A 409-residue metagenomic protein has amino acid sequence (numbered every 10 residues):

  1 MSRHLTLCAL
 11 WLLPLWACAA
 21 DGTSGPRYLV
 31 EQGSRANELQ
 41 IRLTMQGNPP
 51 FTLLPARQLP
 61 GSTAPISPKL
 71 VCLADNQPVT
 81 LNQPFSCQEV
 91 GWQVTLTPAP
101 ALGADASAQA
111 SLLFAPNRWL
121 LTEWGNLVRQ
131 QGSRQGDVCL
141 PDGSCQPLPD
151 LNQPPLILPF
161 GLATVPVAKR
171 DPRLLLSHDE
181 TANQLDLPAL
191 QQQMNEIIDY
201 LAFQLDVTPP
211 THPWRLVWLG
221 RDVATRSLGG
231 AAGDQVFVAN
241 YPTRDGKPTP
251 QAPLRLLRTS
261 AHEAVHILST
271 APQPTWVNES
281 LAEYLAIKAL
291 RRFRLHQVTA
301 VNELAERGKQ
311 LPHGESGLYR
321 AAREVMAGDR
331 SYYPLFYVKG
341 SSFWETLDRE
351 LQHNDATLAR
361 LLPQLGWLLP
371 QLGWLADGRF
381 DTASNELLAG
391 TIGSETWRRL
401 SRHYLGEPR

Functional and structural regions predicted by a protein language model:
M1-C8: Bacterial N-terminal signal peptides that target proteins for export
P14-A19: N-terminal signal peptide c-region/cleavage motif recognized by signal peptidases
D21-D199, F203-P210: Non-catalytic architectural context of zinc metalloproteases
H178-Q191, T243-Q251, L268-Q273, D329-Y333: Second-shell loop/turn segments in exported
Q191, N195-I198, A261-H262, E279-A286 (+1 more regions): Extracytoplasmic/secreted envelope proteins and their assembly/folding machinery, especially bacterial periplasmic
W214-A224: Acidic helix-start/capping segments at beta-turn-to-alpha-helix junctions
V238-L311: Zinc-dependent metallopeptidase catalytic helix centered on the HExxH motif and its immediate flanking segment
L281, E306-P408: Active-site-proximal alpha-helical
